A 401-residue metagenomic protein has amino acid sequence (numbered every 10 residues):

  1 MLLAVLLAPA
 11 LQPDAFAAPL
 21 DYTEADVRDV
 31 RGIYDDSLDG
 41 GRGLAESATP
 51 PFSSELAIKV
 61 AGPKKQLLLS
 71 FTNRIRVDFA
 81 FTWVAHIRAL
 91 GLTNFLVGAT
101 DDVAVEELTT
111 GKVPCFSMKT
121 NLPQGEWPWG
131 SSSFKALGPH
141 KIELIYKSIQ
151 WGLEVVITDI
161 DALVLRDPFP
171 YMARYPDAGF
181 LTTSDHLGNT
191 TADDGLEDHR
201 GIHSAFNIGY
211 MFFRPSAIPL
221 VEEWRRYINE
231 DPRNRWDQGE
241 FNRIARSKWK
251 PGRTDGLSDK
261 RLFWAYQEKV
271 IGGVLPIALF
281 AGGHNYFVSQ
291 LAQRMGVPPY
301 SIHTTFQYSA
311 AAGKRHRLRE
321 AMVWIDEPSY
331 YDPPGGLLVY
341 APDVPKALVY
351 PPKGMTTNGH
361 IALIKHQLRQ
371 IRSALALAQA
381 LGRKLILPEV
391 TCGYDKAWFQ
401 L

Functional and structural regions predicted by a protein language model:
M1-P19: N-terminal signal-anchor transmembrane helix specifying type II single-pass membrane topology of secretory-pathway
A15, R294-V297, S301-L401: N-terminal targeting/anchoring "stem" of glycan-biosynthesis enzymes
Y22-D78: N-proximal low-complexity "stem/linker" segments adjacent to membrane-targeting elements
H86-N94: Short, acidic, metal-binding catalytic loop of nucleotide-sugar glycosyltransferases
V103-W151: Active-site-proximal specificity loops/subdomain of glycosyltransferases
I145, G152-D161: Short beta-strand-to-loop acidic/aromatic patch adjacent to the donor-nucleotide binding site
A162-H203: Conserved donor-nucleotide/metal-binding helix-loop-beta segment in metal-dependent transferases, i.e., the alpha-helix
H203-W324, R369-R372, C392-D395, Q400: Catalytic core and acceptor-binding pocket of nucleotide-sugar-dependent glycosyltransferases
